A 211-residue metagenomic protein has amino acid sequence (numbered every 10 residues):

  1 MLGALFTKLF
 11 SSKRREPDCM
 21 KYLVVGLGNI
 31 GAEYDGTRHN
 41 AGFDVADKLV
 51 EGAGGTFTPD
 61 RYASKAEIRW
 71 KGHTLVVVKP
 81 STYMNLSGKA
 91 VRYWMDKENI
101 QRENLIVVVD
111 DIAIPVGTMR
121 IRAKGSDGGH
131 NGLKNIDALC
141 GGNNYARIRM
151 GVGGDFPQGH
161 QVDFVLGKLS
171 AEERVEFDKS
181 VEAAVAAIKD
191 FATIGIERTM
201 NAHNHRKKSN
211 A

Functional and structural regions predicted by a protein language model:
L2-K124, K134-I148, D155-H160, V175-E182 (+1 more regions): Nucleotide and nucleotide-moiety/phosphate-recognizing core
R120-S126, V165-K168: Short glycine-enriched, charge-decorated loop/helix-capping segments at active-site entrances that position
M150-G153, L169: Short, loop-centered acidic/histidine patches that primarily coordinate divalent metals
P157-L169: The feature captures the short pre-catalytic strand/loop hairpin that immediately precedes and shapes the active-site
